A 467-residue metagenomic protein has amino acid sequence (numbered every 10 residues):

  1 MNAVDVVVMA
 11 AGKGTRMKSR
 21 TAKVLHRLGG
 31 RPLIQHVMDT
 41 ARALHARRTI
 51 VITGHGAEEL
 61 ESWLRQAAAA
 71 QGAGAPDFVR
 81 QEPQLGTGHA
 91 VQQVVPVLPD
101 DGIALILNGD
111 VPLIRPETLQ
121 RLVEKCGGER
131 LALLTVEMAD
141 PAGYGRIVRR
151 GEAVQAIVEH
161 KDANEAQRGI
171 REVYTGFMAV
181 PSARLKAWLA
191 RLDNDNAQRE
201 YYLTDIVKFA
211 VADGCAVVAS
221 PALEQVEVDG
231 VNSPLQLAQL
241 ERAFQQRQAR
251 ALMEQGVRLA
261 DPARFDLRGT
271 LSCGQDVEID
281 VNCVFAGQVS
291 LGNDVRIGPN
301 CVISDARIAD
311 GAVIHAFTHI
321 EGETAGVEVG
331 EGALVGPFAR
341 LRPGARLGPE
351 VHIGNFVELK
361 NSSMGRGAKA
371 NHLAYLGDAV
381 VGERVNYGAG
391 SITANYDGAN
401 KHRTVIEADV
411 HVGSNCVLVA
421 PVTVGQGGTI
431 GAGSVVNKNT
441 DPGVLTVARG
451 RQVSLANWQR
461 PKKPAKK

Functional and structural regions predicted by a protein language model:
M1-D5, R31-E124: Conserved N-terminal catalytic core of the sugar/cofactor nucleotidyltransferase
M1-S19: N-terminal nucleotide-binding beta1-loop-alpha1 segment
N2, R171-G274: Conserved alpha/beta core of the MobA/IspD/sugar-nucleotide pyrophosphorylase nucleotidyltransferase superfamily
A10, T53, N108, T135-V136: Short beta-strand/turn micro-motifs composed of small residues that flank or help shape donor/cofactor-binding pockets
T21-R27, L192-D195: Short glycine-enriched, charge-decorated loop/helix-capping segments at active-site entrances that position
H26, P112, R171, M178 (+4 more regions): Residues that recognize and position ribonucleotide moieties
I114-A197, T204, C215: Conserved core of the sugar-phosphate nucleotidyltransferase
R258-V447, Q452-V453: Structural signal for interior beta-strand "rungs" in well-ordered beta-sheet cores of soluble enzyme domains
